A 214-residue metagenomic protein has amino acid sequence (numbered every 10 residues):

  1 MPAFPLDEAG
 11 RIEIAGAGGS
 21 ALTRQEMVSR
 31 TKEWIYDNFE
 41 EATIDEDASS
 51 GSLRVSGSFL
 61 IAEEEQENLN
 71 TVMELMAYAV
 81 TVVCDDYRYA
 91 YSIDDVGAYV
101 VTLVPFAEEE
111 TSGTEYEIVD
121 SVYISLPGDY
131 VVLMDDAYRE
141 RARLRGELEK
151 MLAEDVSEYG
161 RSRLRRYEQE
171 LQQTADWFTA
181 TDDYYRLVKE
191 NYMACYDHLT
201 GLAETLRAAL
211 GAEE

Functional and structural regions predicted by a protein language model:
M1-E214: Ser/Thr-rich, low-complexity intrinsically disordered terminal regions
